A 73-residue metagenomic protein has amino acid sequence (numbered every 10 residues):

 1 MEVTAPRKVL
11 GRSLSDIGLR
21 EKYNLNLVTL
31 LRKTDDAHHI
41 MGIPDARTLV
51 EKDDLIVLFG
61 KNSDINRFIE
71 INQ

Functional and structural regions predicted by a protein language model:
M1-R7: Short amphipathic
G11-Q73: Cytosolic Rossmann-like ligand/nucleotide-binding regulatory domains
